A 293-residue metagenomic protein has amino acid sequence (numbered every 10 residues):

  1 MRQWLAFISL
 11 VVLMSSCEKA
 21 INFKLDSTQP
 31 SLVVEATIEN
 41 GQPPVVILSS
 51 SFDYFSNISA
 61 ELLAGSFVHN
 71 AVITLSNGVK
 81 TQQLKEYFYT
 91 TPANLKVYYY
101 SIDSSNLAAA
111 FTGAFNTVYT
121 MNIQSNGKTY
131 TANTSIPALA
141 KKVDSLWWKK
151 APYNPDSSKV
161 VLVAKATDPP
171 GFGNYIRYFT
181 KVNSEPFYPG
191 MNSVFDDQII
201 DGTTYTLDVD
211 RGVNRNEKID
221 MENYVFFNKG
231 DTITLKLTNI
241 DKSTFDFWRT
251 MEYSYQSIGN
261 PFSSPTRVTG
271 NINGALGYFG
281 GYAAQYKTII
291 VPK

Functional and structural regions predicted by a protein language model:
M1-W4, E18-K19: Positively charged n-region of N-terminal signal peptides that target proteins for export
L5-S9: Sec-dependent signal peptide hydrophobic core
L13-S16: C-terminal motif of bacterial Sec signal peptides marking the signal peptidase cleavage site
E18-K293: A sequence/structural signal for flexible, mid-protein segments enriched in small/helix-disrupting residues
